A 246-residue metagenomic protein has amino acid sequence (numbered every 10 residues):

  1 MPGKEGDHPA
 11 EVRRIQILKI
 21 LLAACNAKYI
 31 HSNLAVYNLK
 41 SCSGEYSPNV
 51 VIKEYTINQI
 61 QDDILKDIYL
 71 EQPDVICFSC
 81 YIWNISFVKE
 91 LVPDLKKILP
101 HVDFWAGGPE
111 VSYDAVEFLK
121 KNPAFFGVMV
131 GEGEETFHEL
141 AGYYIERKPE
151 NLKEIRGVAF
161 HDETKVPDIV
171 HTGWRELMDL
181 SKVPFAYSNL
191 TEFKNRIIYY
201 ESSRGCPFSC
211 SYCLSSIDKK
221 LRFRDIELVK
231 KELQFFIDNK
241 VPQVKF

Functional and structural regions predicted by a protein language model:
P2, S181-F246: Radical SAM [4Fe-4S] cluster-binding motif and immediate context
D7-H8: Intrinsic-disorder-associated, low-complexity terminal segments enriched in Asp/Asn/His/Tyr and depleted of Lys/Arg
I17-K19, I155, F160-S202: N-terminal [4Fe-4S]-dependent radical SAM core
K19-K28: Nucleotide-activated donor-dependent transferases that construct or modify glycoconjugates
Y29, W83, Y113, F118 (+4 more regions): Tryptophan-centric aromatic hotspots in well-structured domains and transmembrane helices
Y29-A35: Short N-terminal binding/cap micro-motifs at the start of the first secondary-structure element
A35, L39-W174: Glycine-rich beta-alpha loop elements in corrinoid/cobalamin-binding modules across cobalamin-dependent enzymes
E132, M178, R224: Residue-level signal for the nucleotide or nucleotide-sugar donor/cofactor binding architecture
